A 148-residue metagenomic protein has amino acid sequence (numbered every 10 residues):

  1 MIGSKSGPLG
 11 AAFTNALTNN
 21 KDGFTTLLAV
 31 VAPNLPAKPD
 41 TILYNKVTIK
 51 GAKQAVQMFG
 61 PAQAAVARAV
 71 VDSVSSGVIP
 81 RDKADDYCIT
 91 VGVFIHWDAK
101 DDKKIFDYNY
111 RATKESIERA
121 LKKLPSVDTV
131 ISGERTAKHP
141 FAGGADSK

Functional and structural regions predicted by a protein language model:
M1-K148: Accessory interaction regions appended to the cores of large information-processing enzymes
